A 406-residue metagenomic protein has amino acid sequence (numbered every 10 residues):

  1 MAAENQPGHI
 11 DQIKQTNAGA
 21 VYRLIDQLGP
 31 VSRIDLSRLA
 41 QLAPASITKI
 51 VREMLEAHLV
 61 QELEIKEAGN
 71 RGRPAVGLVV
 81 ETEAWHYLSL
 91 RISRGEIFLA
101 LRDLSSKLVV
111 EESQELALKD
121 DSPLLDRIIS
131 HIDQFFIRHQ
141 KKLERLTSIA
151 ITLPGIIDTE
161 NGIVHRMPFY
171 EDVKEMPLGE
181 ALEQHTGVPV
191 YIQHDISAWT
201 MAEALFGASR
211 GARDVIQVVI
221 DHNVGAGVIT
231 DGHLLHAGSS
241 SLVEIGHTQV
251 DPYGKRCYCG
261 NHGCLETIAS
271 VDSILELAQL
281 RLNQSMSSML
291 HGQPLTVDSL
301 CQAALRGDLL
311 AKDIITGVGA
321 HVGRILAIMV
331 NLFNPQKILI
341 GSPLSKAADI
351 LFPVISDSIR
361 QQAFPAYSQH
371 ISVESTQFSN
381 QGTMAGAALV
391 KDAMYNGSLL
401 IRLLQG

Functional and structural regions predicted by a protein language model:
M1-E115, K119-R145, L265-G406: ATP-binding/phosphotransfer module of carbohydrate and carboxylate kinases, centering on a glycine-rich
Q27-L28, Y170, F206, D221: Short helix-capping/turn signature of helix-turn-helix
E62-E64, V190-H194, V228: General beta-strand structural signal in soluble alpha/beta enzymes
N70-R71, V79-T82, K142, G207-G211 (+3 more regions): Solvent-exposed alpha-helices and their adjacent loops that cap or buttress functional pockets in soluble metabolic
G77, Y87-R91, L146-A150, V215-V219 (+1 more regions): Short glycine-aspartate micro-motif
D103, T159, I229: Short, acidic, Ser/Thr-enriched surface-loop or helix-capping motifs
V109-D214, I350-R360: Glycine-rich phosphate-binding loop and adjoining helix at the ATP-binding site of ATP-dependent phosphoryl-transfer
A212-A269: Glycine-rich phosphate-binding loop of actin/hexokinase-like ATP-binding domains
